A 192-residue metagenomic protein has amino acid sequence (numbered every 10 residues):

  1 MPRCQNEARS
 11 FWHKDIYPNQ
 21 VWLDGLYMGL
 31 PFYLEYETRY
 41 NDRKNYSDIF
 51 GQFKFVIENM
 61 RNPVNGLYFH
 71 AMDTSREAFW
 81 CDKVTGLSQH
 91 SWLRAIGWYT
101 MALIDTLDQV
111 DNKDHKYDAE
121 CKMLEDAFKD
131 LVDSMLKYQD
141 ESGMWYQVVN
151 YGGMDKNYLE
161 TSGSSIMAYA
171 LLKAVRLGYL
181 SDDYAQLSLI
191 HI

Functional and structural regions predicted by a protein language model:
P2-Q20, E58-L87, S134-D155: Glycine- and aromatic-rich loop/turn segments at beta-sheet edges
R3-Q5, L26, Y36, Y40 (+6 more regions): Sec/Tat-exported extracytoplasmic proteins
V21-T38, W92-D108, L159-R176: Well-ordered alpha-helical segments within folded domains of soluble proteins
Y36-S47, T106-K122, A174-D182: Inter-helical turn/loop segments and adjacent helix faces that build the functional surface of alpha-helical bundle
N45-S47, G51-Y68, M72, K83-V84 (+4 more regions): Noncatalytic carbohydrate-binding groove/subsite architecture in carbohydrate-active enzymes
T100-N150: Oxyanion-binding "anion nests"
I190-I192: Conserved small/polar residues in nucleotide/adenosyl-binding loops
